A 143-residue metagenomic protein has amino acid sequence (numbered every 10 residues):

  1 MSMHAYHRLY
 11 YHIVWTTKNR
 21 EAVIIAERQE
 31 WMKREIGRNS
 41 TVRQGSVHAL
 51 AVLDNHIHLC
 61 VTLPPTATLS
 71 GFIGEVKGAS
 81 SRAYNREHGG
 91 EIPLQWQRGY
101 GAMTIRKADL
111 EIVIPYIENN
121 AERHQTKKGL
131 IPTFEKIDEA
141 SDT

Functional and structural regions predicted by a protein language model:
M1-T143: Basic nucleic-acid-binding interfaces
